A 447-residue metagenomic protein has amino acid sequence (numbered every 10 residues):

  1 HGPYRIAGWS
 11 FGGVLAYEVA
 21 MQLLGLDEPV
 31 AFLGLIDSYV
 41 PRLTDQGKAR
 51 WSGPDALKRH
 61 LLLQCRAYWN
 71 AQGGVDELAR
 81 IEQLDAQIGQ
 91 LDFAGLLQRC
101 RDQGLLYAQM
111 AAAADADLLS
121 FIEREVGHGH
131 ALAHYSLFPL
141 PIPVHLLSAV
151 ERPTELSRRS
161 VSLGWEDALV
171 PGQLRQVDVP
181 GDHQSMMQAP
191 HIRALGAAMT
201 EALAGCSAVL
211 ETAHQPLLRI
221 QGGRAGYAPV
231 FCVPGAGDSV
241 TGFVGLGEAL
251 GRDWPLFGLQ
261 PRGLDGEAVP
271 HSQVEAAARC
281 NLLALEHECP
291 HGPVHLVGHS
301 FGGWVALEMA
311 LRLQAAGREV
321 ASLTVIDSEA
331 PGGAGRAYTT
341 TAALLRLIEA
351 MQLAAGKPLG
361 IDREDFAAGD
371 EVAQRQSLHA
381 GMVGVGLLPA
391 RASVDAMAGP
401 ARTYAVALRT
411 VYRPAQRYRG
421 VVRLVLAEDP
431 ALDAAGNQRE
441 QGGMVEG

Functional and structural regions predicted by a protein language model:
H1-G447: A hydrolase-biased, glycine/serine/histidine/acidic-enriched motif that marks catalytic-domain neighborhoods in diverse
